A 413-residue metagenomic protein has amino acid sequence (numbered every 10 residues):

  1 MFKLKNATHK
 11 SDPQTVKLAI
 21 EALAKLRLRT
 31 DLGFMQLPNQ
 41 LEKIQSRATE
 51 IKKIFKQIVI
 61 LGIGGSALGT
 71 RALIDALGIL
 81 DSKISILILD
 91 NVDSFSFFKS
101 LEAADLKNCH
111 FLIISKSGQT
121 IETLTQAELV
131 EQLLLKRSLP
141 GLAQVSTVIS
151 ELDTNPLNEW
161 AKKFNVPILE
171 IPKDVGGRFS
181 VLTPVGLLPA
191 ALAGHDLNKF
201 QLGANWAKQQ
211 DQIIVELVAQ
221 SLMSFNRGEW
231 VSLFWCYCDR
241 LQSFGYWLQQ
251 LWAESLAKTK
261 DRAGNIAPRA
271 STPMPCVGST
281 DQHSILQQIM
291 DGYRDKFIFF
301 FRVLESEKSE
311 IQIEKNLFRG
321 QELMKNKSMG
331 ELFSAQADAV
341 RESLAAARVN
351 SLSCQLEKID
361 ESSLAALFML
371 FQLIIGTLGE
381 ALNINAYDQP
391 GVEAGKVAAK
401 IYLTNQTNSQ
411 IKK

Functional and structural regions predicted by a protein language model:
M1-T49, E314-M324, A339, L378: Extended, charge-enriched "interface" segments that sit outside catalytic cores
Q14, S138-G141, A257-K258: Non-transmembrane, aqueous-exposed alpha-helical and coiled segments at domain scale
G33, H195-K199, Q209-S343: Acidic catalytic cores of enzymes that act on phosphate-bearing nucleotides/polynucleotides
L37, I63, L87-D90, T120 (+12 more regions): Hydrophobic alpha-helical scaffolding
L37-K52, I214-S224: A short, well-structured juxtamembrane/interface segment
T49-D211, V397-T404: Glycine-rich phosphate-binding loops that contact phosphosugars or nucleotide phosphates
I60, F111-I113, V148, F234 (+2 more regions): Structural beta-sheet core signal
N383-K413: C-terminal amphipathic alpha-helical interaction region
